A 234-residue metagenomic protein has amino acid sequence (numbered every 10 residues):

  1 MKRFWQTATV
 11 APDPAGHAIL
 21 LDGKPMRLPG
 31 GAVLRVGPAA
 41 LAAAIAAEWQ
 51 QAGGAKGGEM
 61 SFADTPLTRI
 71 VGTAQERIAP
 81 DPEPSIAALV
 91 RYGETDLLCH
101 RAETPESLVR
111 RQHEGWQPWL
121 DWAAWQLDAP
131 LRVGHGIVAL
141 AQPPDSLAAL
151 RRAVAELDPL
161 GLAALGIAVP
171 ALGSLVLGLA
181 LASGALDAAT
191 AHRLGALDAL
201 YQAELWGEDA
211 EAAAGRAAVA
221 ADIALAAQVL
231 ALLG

Functional and structural regions predicted by a protein language model:
M1-P80: An N-terminal structural lobe/cap that precedes and organizes the functional/catalytic core across diverse proteins
V33, T104-R111, L160, A164-A168 (+1 more regions): Conserved aromatic-histidine-acidic binding/catalytic patches
Q50, W119, A124, A180-L186: Hydrophobic/aromatic-lined pockets within catalytic cores
E83-A149: Internal, conserved structured core segments that host functional sites
V138-A213, A221-L225: An internal, amphipathic alpha-helical element
A218: Long, contiguous binding/interaction regions
A224-G234: Conserved mid-sequence domains
